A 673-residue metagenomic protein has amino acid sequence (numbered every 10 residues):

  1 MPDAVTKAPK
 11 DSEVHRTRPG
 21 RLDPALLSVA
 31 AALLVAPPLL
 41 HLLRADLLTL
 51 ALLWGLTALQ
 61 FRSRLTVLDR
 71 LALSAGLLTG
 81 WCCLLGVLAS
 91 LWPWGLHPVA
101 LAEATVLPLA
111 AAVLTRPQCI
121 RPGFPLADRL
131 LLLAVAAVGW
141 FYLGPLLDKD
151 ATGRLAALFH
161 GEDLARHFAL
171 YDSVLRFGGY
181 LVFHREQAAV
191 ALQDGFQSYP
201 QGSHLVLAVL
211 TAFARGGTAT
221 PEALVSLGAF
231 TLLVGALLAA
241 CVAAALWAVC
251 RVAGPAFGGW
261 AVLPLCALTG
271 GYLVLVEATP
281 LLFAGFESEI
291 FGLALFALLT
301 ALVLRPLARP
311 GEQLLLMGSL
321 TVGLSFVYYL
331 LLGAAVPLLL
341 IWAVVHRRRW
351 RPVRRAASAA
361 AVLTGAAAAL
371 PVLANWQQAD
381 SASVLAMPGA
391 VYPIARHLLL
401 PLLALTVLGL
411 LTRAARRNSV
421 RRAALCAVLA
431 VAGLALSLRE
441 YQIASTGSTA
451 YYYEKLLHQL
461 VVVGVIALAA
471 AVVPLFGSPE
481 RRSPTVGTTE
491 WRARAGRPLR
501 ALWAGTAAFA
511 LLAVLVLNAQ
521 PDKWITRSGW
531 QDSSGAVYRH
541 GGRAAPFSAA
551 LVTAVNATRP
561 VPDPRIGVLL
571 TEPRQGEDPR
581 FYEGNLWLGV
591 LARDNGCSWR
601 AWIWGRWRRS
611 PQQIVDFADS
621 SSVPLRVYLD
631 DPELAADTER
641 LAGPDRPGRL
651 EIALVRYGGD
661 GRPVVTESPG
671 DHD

Functional and structural regions predicted by a protein language model:
M1-L130: Membrane-embedded, hydrophobic transmembrane alpha-helices
V29-L34, A75-G86, V138-W140, F230-A335 (+1 more regions): Membrane-embedded helix bundles of polyisoprenyl
A100, E289-G292, G447-R481: Hydrophobic/aromatic-rich transmembrane helices and adjacent perimembrane loops
L143-A294: Active-site lumenal/periplasmic loops and adjacent helix-entry segments of GT-C-fold, multi-pass membrane
C241-A245, L339-R347, L399-A424, A471: Hydrophobic, aromatic-rich transmembrane alpha-helices and their immediate juxtamembrane boundary segments
G333-V362: Perimembrane helix-loop-helix junctions
A359-G365, L425, V473-D522: Signature aromatic-anchored transmembrane alpha helix within multi-pass, membrane-resident enzymes that catalyze glycan
A508-Q613, F617-T638: Short periplasmic/luminal acceptor-recognition loop of GT-C membrane glycosyltransferases, typified by
